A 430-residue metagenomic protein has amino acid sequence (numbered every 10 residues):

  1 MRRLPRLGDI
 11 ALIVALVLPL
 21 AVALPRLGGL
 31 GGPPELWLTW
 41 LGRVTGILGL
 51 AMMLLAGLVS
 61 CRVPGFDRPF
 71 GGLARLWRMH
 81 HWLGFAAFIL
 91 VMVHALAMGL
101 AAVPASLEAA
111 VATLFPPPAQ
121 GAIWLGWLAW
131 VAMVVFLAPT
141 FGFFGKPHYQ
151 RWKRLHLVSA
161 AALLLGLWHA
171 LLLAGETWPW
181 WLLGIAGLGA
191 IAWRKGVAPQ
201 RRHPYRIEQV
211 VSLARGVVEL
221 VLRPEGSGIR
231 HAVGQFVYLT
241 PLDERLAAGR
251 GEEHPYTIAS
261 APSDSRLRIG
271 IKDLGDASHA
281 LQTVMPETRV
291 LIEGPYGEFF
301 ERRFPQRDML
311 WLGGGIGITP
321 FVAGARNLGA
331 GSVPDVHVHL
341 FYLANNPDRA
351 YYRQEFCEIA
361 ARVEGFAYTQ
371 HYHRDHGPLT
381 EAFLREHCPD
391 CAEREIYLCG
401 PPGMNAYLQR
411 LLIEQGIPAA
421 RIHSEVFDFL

Functional and structural regions predicted by a protein language model:
M1-L220, E225, S278, P295 (+2 more regions): Membrane-embedded alpha-helical bundles that constitute the cytochrome b-like, heme-associated redox core of multi-pass
R2-V14, M133, L165-L171, D276-A277 (+2 more regions): Reductase modules of NAD(P)H-dependent flavoproteins
H80, H156, G234, I258 (+2 more regions): Short, conserved phosphate/pyrophosphate- and ester-handling motifs at nucleotide-, phospho-/glycolipid
K195-L291, R307, V336-H337, L343-P347 (+2 more regions): Ferredoxin-reductase
R303-Q306, C391-A392: Short helix-loop-beta connector
D308-L312, Y397: Conserved beta-strand elements of the Class I
I318-S332: Histidine-anchored nucleotide/phosphate-binding helix
